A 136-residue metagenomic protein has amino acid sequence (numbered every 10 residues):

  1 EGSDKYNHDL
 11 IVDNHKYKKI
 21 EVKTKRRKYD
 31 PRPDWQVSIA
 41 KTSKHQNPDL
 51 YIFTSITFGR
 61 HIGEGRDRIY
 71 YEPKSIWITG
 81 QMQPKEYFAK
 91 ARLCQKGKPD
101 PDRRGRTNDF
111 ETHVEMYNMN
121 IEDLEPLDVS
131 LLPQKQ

Functional and structural regions predicted by a protein language model:
E1-K18, K23-Q136: Nucleic-acid endonuclease domains
